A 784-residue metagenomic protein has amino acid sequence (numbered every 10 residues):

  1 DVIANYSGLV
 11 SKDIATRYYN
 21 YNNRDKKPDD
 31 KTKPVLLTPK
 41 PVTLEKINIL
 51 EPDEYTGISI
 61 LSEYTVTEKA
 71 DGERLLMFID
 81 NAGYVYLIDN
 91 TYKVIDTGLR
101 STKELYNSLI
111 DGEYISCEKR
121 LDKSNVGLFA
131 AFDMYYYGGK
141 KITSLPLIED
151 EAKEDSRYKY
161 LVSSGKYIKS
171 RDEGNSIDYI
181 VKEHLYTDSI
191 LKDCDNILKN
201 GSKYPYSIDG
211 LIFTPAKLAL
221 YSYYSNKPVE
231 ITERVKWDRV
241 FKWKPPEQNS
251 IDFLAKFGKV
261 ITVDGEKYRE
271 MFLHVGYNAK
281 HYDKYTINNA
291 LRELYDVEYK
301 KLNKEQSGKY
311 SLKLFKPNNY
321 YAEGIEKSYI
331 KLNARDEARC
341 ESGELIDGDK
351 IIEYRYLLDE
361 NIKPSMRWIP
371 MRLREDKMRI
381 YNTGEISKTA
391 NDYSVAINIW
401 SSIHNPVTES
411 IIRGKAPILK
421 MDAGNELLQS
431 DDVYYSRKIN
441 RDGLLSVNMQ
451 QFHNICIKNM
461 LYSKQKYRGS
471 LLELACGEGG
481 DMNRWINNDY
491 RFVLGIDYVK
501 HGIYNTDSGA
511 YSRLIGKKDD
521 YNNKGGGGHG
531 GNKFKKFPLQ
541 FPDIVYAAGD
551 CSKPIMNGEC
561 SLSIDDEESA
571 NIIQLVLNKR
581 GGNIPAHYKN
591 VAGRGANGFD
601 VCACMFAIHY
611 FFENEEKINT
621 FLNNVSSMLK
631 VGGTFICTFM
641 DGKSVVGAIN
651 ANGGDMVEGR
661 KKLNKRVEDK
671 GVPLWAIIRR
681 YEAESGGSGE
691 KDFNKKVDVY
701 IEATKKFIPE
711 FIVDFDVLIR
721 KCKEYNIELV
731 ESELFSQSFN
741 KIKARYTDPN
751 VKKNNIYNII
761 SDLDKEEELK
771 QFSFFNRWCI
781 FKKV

Functional and structural regions predicted by a protein language model:
V10-K12, Y21-K93, C117-K123, V162-G414: Nucleic-acid 5′ end/cap handling module spanning
E426-K466: Class I SAM-dependent methyltransferase Rossmann-like catalytic core, especially the SAM/SAH-binding loop
R468-G477, L494: Conserved class I S-adenosyl-L-methionine
I486-G525, G530-I572: Class I SAM-dependent methyltransferase SAM/SAH-binding core
E568-K579, A586-E616: A short SAM/SAH-binding and catalytic strip from SAM-dependent methyltransferases
K617-V631: A short glycine-rich, Lys/Arg-flanked "PGG" loop and its adjoining helix->strand segment in the class I
I636-Y725, V730-S732: SAM-dependent methyltransferase
F693-V784: Rossmann-like AdoMet/SAM-dependent catalytic core
